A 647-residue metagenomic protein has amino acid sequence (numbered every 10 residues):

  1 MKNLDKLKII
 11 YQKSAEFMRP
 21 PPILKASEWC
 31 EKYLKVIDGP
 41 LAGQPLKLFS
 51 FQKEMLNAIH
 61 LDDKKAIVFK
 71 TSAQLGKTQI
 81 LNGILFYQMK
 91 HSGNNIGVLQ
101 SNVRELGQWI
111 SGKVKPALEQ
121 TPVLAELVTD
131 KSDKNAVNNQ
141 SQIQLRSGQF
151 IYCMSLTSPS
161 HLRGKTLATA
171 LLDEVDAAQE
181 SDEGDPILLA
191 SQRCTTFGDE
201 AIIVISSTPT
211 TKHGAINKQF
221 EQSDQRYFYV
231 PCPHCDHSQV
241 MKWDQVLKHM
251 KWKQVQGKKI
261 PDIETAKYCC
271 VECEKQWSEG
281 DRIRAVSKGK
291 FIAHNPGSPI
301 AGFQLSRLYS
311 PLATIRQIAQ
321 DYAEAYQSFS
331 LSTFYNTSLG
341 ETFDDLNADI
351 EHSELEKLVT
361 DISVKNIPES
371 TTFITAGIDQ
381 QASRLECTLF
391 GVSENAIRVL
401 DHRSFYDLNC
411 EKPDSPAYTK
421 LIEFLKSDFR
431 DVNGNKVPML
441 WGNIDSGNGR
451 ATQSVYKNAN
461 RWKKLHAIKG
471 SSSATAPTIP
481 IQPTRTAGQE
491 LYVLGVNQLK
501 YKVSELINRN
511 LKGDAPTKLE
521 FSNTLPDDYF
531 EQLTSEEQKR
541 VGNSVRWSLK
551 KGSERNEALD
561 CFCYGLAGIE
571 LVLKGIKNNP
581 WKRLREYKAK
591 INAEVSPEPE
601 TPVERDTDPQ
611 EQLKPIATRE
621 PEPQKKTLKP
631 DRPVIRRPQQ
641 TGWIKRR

Functional and structural regions predicted by a protein language model:
M1, K6-I9, E28, K551-E554 (+2 more regions): Helicase P-loop NTPase motor core of nucleic-acid translocases
K2-I374, I378, L385, K420-L440 (+1 more regions): Phosphate/NTP-binding elements of NTP-utilizing enzymes
M89, G377, K457-A459, Y564 (+1 more regions): Interface-prone segments of viral and bacterial extracellular assemblies
W109-K113, A117, K258-P261, T265-Q276 (+8 more regions): Mg2+-dependent endonuclease catalytic cores in nucleic-acid-processing enzymes, primarily RNase H-like
R163-K165, T196, K512-W581: Charge-patterned, long linear interaction tracts outside catalytic cores
A567, R583-R585, I591: Extracellular ligand-binding/catalytic regions of CAZymes and related secreted enzymes and adhesion modules
